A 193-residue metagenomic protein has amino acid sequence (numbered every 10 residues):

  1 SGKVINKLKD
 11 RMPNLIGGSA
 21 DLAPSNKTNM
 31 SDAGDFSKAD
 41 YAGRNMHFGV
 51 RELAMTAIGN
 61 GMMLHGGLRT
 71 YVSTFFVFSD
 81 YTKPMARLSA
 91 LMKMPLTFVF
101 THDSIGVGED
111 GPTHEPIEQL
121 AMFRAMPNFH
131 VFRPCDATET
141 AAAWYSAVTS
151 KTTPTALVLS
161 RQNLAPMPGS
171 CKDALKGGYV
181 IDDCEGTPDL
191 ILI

Functional and structural regions predicted by a protein language model:
S1-V158, N163-A165, A174: Thiamine diphosphate
K151-T153, D173-I193: Long hydrophobic segments that form regular secondary structure
